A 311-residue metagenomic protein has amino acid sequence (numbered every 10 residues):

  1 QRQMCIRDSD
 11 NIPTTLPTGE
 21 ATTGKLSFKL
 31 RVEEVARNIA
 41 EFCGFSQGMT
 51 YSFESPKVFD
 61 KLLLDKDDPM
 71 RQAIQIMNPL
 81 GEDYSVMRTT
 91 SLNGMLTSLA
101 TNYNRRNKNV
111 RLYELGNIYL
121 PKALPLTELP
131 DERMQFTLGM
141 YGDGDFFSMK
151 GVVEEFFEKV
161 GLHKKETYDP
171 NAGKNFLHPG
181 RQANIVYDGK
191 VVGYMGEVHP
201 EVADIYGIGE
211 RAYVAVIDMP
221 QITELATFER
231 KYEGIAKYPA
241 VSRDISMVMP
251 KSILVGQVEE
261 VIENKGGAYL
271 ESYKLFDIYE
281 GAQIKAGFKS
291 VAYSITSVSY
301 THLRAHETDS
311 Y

Functional and structural regions predicted by a protein language model:
Q1-Q3, R7-K108, T296-V298, R304 (+1 more regions): Extended, well-folded interaction surfaces typified by the phenylalanyl-tRNA synthetase beta subunit core
R7, I12-P13, T50, K122-L126 (+4 more regions): A carboxyl-terminal module marker
V32-A36, S91, M95, R111 (+4 more regions): General structural feature for long, well-ordered alpha-helical segments within catalytic domains of soluble enzymes
R37, M77, L96, A100 (+3 more regions): Generic hydrophobic alpha-helical scaffold/packing signal
E114, E307: Acidic-residue sensor for enzyme active/binding pockets
I118-L120: Short beta-strand micro-motifs enriched in acidic
